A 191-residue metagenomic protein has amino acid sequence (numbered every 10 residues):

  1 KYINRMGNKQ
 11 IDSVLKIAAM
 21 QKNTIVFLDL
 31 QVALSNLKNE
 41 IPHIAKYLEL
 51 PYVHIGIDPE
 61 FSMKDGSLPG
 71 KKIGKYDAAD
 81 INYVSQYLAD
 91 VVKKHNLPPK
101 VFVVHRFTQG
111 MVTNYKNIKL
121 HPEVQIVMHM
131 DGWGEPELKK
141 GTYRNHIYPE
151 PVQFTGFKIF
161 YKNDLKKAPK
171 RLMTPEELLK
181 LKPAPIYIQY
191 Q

Functional and structural regions predicted by a protein language model:
K1-E60: Substrate-binding cleft of extracellular glycoside hydrolase catalytic domains
L30-V32, P59-M63, S67, R106-T108 (+1 more regions): A mature extracytoplasmic/lumenal domain signature
N36, K64-D65, P136: Generic structural signal for helix capping and beta-alpha/helix-loop junctions
L37-I41, S67-L68, T113-Y115: A short acidic (Asp/Glu
I44-Y87, K94: Catalytic core of soluble alpha/beta enzymes
K72-I188: Surface-exposed substrate-engagement region within the catalytic domains of secreted or surface-exposed extracellular
